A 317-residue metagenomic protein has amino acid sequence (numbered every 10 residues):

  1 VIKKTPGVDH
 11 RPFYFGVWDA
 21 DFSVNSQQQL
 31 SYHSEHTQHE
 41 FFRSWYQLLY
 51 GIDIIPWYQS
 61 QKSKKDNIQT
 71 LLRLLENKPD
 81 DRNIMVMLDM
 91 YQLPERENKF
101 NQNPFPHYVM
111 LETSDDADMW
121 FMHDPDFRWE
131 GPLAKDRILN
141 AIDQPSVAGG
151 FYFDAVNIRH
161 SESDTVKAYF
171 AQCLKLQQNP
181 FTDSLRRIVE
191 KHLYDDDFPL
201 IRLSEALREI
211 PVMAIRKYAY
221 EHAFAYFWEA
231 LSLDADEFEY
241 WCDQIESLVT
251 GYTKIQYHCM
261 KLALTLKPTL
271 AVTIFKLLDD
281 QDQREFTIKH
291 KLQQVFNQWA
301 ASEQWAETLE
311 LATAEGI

Functional and structural regions predicted by a protein language model:
V1-N67: Cysteine-nucleophile protease catalytic domains, especially the papain-like/related folds used in DUB/UBL proteases
Q61-D66, R73, N98-Q102: Divalent-cation
Q69, L200-P211, E239, V272 (+1 more regions): Short, solvent-exposed segments of well-ordered alpha helices
L75-D81: Soluble sensory domains of the PAS superfamily and closely related sensory modules
M87-P94: Generic short beta-strand segments
N101-M110: Short coil-to-beta-strand transition motifs
S114-A223: Noncatalytic regulatory segments and standalone regulatory/sensor domains
E221-I317: Charged, long alpha-helical assembly modules
